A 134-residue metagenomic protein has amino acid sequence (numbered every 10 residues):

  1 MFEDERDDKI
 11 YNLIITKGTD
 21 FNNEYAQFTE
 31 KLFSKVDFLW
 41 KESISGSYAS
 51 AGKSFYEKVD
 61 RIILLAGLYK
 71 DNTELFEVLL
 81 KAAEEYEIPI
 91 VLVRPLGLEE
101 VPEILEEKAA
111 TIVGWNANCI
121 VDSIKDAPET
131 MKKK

Functional and structural regions predicted by a protein language model:
M1-K58, K134: Conserved N-terminal substructure of TIR/SEFIR domains
M1-N12, E30, E100-K134: C-terminal interaction surface of TIR/SEFIR-family domains
I15-K17, A66, L92-R94: Short beta-strand/turn micro-motifs composed of small residues that flank or help shape donor/cofactor-binding pockets
N23, D71-E74, E100: Residues that form or flank phosphate/diphosphate-binding pockets in enzymes that use nucleotide phosphates
A26-F28, L75-E77, I104: Short amphipathic alpha-helical segments
R61-L64: Structural motif
L68-E85: Conserved TIR/SEFIR loop-to-helix hotspot centered on a Trp-containing motif with a nearby acidic residue
I88-E100: Short beta-alpha junction loops
